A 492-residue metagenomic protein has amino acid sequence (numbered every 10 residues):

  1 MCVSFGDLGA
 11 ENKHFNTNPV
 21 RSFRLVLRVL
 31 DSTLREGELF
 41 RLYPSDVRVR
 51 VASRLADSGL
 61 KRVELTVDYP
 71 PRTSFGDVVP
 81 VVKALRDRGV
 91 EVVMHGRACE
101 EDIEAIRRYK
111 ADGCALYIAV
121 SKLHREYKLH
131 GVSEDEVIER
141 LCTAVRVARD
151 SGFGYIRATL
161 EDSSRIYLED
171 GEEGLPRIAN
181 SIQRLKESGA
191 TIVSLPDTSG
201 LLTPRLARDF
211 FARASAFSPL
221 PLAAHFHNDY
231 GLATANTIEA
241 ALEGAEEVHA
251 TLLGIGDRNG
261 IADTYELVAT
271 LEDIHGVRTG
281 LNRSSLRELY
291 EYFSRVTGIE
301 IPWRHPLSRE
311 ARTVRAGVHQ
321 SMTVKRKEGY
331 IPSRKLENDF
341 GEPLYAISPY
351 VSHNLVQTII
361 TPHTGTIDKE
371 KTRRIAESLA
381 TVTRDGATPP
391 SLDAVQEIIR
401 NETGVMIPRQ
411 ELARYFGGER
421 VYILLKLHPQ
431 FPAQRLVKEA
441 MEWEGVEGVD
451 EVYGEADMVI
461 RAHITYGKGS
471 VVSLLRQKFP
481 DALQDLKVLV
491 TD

Functional and structural regions predicted by a protein language model:
S4-F23, L27, T33-R35, V277-Y415: A mid-to-C-terminal "edge-of-domain" accessory segment
F5, P19, L27-V29, E36-V63 (+4 more regions): Alpha/beta enzyme core
L60-D68, E247-V248: Divalent metal-dependent hydrolysis catalytic cores, especially in the metallo-beta-lactamase
V67-T73, G96-E100, I118-K122, L160-S164 (+5 more regions): Active-site-proximal loop/turn and secondary-structure-junction residues that shape catalytic pockets, frequently
Y69-D87, V92-A105: N-terminal active-site wall of soluble small-molecule enzyme domains
E91, A115, S194, E247-A250: Short hydrophobic alpha-helical runs that function as membrane-insertion/retention elements
T198-S321: Catalytic alpha/beta core domains of metabolic enzymes, predominantly
G404-D492: A compositional/biophysical signature of low hydrophobicity enriched in polar/charged and small residues
